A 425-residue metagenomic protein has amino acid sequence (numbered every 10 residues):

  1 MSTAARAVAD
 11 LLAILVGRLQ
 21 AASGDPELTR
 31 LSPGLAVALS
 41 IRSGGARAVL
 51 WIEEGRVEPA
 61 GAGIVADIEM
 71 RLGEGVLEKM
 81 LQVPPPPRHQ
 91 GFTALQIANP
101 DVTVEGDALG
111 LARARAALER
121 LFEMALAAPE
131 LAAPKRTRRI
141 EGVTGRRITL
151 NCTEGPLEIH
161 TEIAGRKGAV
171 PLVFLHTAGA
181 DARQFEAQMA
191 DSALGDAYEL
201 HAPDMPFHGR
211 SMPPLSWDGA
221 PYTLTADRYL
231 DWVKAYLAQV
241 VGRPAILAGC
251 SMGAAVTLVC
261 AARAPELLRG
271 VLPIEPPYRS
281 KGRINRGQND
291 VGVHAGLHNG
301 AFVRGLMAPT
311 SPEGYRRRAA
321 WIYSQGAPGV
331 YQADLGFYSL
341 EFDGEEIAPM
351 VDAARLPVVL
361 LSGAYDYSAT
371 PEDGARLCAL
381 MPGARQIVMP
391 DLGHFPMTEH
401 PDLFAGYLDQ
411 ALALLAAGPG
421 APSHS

Functional and structural regions predicted by a protein language model:
M1-G145: Feature captures hydrophobic
R113-A116, F122-L172, G195-Y198, R243 (+1 more regions): Alpha/beta-hydrolase fold catalytic core
L157-L215: Conserved HGGG/HGGXW glycine-rich cap/lid loop of the alpha/beta-hydrolase fold
E199-A248, G406: Active-site loop/oxyanion-hole signature of alpha/beta-hydrolase fold enzymes
L258, A262-H298: Flexible "cap/lid" loop of the alpha/beta hydrolase fold
G282, G296-A353: Conserved alpha/beta-hydrolase catalytic His-Asp/Glu region
G336-A379, V388: Conserved serine/cysteine hydrolase catalytic core
A384-S425: Catalytic active-site module of serine/aspartate enzymes centered on a nucleophile-bearing elbow/loop
